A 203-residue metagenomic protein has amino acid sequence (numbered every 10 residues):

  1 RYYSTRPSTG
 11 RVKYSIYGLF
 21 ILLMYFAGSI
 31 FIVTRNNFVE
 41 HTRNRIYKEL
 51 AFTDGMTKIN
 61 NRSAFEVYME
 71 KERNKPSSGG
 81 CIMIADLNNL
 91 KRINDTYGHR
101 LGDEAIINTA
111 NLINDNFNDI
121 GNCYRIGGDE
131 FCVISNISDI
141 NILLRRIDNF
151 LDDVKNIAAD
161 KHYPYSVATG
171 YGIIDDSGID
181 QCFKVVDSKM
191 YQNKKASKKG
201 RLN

Functional and structural regions predicted by a protein language model:
T5-R6, R11-G55, S63-R73: Signal-transducing coiled-coil linker helices
R45-V67, A85-H99, I107: Conserved nucleotide-binding and Mg2+-coordinating catalytic segments in signaling enzymes
S63, I107, N111, D129 (+2 more regions): Surface-exposed alpha-helical interface segments used for non-catalytic interactions
L90, T109, F131, T169: Hydrophobic framework residues that shape the active-site pocket of cyclic nucleotide turnover catalytic cores
D95, H99, L144-K155, A159 (+2 more regions): Catalytic-core segments of nucleotide cyclases and related cyclic-nucleotide turnover enzymes
L101-I120: Active-site-proximal alpha-helical element of nucleotidyl cyclase-like catalytic domains and analogous helices
N122-R125: A short pre-motif secondary-structure segment
C132-F150: Short helix/loop segment flanking the catalytic signature motif in cyclic-nucleotide metabolism enzymes
